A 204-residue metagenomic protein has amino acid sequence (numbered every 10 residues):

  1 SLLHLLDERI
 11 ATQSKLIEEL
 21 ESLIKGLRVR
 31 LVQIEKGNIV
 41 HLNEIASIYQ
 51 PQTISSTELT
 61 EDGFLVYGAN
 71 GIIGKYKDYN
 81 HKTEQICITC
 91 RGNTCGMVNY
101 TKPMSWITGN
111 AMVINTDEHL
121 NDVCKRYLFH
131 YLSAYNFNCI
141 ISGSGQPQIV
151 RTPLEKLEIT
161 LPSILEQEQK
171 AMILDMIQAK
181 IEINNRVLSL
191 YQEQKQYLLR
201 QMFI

Functional and structural regions predicted by a protein language model:
S1-V40, E158-I204: Amphipathic alpha-helical coiled-coil/heptad-repeat segments
E19-L23, R30-G68: Non-catalytic DNA-recognition/assembly elements of restriction-modification systems
V29, A46, P51, L59 (+9 more regions): Short, functionally important structural connectors and interaction interfaces within domains
S56-L59, I140-S142, N185-S189: A short, aromatic/hydrophobic, helix- or strand-capping loop or linear motif that either lines the entrance/gate
G68-A134, S142-G145, V150-E155: A short beta-sheet element
